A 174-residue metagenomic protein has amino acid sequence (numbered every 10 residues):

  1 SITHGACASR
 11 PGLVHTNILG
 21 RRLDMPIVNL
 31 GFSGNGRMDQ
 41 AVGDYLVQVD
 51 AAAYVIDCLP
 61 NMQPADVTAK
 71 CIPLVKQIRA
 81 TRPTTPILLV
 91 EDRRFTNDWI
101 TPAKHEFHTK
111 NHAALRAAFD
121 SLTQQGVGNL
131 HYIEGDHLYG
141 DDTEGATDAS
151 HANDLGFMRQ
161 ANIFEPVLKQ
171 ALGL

Functional and structural regions predicted by a protein language model:
S1-F32, G36, Q40-Q48: Serine-esterase "nucleophile elbow" of acetyl-processing enzymes
N35, Q40-L174: Alpha-helical cap/lid subdomain in secreted, periplasmic, or secretory-pathway luminal O-acyl-processing enzymes
